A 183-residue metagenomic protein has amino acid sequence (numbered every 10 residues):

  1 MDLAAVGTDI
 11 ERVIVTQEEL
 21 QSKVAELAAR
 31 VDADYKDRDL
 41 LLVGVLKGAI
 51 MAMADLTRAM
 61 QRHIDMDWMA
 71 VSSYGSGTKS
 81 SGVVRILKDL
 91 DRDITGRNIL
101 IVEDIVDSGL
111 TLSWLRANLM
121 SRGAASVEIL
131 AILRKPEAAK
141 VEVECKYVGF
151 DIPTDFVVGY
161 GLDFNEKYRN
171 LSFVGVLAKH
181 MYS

Functional and structural regions predicted by a protein language model:
M1-S183: PRPP-associated nucleotide enzymes
